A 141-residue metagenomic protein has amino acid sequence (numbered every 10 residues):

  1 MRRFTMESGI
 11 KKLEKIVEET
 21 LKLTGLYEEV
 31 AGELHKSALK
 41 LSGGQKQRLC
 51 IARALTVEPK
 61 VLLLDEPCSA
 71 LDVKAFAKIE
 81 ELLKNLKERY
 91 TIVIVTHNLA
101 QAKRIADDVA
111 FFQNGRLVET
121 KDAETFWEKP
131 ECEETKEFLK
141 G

Functional and structural regions predicted by a protein language model:
K11-A31: Conserved ABC ATPase "signature" region
K36-L41, Q45: Conserved ABC ATPase signature
I51: Hydrophobic anchor residue at the start of the ABC signature
E58: Conserved catalytic motifs of ABC-family nucleotide-binding domains
L62-D65: Catalytic Walker B motif of ABC-type/P-loop ATPase nucleotide-binding domains
A102-R104: A short, surface-exposed alpha-helical micro-motif characterized by mixed small hydrophobic and charged/polar residues
